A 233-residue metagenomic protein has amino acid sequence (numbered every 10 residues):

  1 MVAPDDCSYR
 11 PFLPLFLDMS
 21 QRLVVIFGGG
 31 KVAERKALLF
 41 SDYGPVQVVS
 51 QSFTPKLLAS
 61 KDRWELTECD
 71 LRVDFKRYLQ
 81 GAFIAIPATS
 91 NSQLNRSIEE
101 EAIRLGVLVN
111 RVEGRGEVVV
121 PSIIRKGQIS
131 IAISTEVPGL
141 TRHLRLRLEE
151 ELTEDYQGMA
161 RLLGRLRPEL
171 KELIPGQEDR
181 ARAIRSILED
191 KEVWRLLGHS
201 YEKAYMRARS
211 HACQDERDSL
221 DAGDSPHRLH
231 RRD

Functional and structural regions predicted by a protein language model:
M1-M19: Glycine/serine-rich phosphate-binding loop and adjoining beta1-alpha1 elements at the start of nucleotide-handling
L15-L38, S50, L162-E172, G176: Glycine-rich adenosine-cofactor-binding loop
I26, P45-S50, V109-R111: Short, hydrophobic beta-strand segments that form beta-sheet elements in well-ordered domains
R35, Y43-S60: NAD(P)-binding Rossmann-fold cofactor-contacting core
P45-Q47, A82-S92, Q128-V137, E150: Short beta-strand and adjoining strand-loop segment in the mid-core of the Rossmann-like NAD(P)-dependent dehydrogenase
K61-Q80: Glycine-rich, highly charged phosphate/nucleotide-binding loops
S92-E136, L140: Rossmann-fold NAD(P)-binding glycine/threonine-rich loop
T135-D233: An accessory alpha-helical subdomain
